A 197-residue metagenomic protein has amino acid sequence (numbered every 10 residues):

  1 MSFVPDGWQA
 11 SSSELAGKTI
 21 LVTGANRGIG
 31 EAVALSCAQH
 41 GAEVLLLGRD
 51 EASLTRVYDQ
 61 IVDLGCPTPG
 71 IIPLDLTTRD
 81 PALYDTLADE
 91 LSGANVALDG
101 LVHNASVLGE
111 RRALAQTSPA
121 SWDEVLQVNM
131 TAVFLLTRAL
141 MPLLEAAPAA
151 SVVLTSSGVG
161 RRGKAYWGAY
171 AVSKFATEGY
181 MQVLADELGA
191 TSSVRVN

Functional and structural regions predicted by a protein language model:
N26-R27: Conserved glycine-rich cofactor-binding loop
A42-R56: Conserved glycine-rich Rossmann-like NAD(P)H-binding loop of the short-chain dehydrogenase/reductase
L64-R79: Rossmann-fold cofactor-recognition segment
R112-L114, S121-L126: Substrate-binding pocket helix/loop in short-chain dehydrogenase/reductase
T137, S173: Active-site helix of classical SDR
P142, D186-A190: Alpha-helical segment proximal to the catalytic Tyr-Lys
S157: Residue(s) in the substrate-gating loop at a strand-loop-helix junction that position the organic substrate next
